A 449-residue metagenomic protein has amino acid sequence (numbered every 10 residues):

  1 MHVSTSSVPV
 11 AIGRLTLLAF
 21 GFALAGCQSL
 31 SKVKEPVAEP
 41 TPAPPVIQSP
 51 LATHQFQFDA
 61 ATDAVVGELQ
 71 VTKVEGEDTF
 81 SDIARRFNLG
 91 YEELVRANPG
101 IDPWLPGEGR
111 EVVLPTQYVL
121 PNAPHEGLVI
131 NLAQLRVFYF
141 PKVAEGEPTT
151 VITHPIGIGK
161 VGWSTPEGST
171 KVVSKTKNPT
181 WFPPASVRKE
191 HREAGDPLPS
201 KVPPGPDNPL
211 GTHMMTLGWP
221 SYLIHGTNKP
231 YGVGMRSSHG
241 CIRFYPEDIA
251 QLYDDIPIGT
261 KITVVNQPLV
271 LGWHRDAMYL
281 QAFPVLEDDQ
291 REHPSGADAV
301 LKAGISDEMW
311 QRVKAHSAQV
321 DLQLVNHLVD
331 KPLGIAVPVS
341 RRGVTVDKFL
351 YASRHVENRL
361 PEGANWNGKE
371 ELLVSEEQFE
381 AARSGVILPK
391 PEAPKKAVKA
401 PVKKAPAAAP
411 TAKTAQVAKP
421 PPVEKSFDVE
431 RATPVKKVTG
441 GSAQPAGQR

Functional and structural regions predicted by a protein language model:
H2-T16: Bacterial N-terminal signal peptides that target proteins for export
A23-G26: C-terminal motif of bacterial Sec signal peptides marking the signal peptidase cleavage site
L30-S31, V37, E75-L105, T149: LysM (lysin motif) carbohydrate-binding repeats in extracellular/periplasmic proteins that recognize
P36-V37, V187-A407, K419-V423, Q444 (+1 more regions): Exported/periplasmic cell-wall-interacting domains
T53-N88: Primarily a LysM-type cell-wall glycan-binding module
F58-T62, E68, T116-L132, W273-H274: Intrinsically disordered, low-complexity Ser/Thr-rich linker and spacer segments in cell-wall-related proteins
G76, E92-G100, R110-E126, I152-G159 (+2 more regions): N-terminal post-signal-peptidase region of extra-cytosolic proteins
E77, G107-V112, G259-I262: Loop/turn positions that initiate beta-strands
